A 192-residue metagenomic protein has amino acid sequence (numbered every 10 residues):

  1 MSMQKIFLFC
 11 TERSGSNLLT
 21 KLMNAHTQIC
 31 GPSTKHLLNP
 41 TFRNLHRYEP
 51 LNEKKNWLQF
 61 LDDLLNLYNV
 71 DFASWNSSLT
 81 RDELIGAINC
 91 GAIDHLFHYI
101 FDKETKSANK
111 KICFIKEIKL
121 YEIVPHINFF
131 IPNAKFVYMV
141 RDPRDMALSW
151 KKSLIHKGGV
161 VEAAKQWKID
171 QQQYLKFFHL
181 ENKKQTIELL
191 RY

Functional and structural regions predicted by a protein language model:
S2-I6: Extreme N-terminal starter segment of soluble prokaryotic enzymes
C10: The Walker A (P-loop) glycine that initiates the GxxxxGKT/S ATP-binding motif of P-loop NTPases
R13-S14: ATP-binding Walker
N17-I29: A conserved segment at the C-terminal end of the G1
A25, G31, L37, D145: Active-site micro-motifs of SAM-dependent methyltransferase domains
C30-S33, E188: Conserved catalytic segments around the Walker B and adjacent sensor/switch elements of P-loop NTPase domains
P32-I115: PAPS-dependent sulfation machinery
F101-Y192: PAPS-dependent sulfotransferase catalytic domain
